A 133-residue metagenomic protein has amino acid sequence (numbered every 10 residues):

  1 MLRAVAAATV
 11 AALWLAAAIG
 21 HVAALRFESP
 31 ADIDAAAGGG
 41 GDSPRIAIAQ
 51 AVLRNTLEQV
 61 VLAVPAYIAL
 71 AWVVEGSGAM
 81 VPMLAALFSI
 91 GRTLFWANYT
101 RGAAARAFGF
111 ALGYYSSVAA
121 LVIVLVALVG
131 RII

Functional and structural regions predicted by a protein language model:
M1-L15: Long, highly hydrophobic alpha-helical transmembrane signal-anchor segments
A12, R54-Y67: Core segments of transmembrane alpha-helices that mediate helix-helix packing or line hydrophobic substrate/ligand
A18-S43: Membrane-helix interface/capping segments
A35-Q59: Short membrane-interface loop/juxtamembrane segments of multi-pass integral membrane proteins
A66-L94: Hydrophobic alpha-helical transmembrane segments and immediately flanking/interface helices in integral membrane
T93-A119: Interfacial loop-to-transmembrane junctions
V122-I133: Juxtamembrane boundary at the C-terminal end of a transmembrane helix
